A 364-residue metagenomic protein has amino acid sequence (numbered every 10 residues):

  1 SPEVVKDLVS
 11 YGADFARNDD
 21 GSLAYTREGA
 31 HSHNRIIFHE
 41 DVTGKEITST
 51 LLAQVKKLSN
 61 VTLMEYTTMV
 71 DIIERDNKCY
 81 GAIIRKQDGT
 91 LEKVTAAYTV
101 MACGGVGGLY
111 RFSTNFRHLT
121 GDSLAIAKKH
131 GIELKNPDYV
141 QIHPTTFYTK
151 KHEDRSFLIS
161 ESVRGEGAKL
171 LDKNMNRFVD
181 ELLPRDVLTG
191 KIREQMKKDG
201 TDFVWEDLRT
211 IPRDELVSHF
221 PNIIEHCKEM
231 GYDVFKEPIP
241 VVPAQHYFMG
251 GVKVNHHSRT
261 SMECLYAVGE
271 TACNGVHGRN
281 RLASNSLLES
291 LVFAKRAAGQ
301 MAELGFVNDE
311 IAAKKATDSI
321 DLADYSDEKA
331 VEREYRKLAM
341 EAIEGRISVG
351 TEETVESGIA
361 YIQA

Functional and structural regions predicted by a protein language model:
S1-F15, K129-V140: Conserved FAD-binding subdomain of flavin-dependent enzymes
D7, A16-R27, H31-N34, R164 (+4 more regions): Glycine- and aromatic-enriched mobile tails/lids
V9-T90, A102, T146-K150, L170: Conserved redox-cofactor binding core of oxidoreductases
F15-N18, L63-E65, M101-A102, L134-Y139 (+7 more regions): General beta-strand structural signal in soluble alpha/beta enzymes
M64-E65, V70-C79, I83-R85, H219-A272 (+1 more regions): A glycine-rich dinucleotide-binding beta-alpha-beta segment and adjacent secondary-structure elements that constitute
D88-Y98, T260-C264: Core beta-strand elements of the Rossmann-like FAD/NAD(P) dinucleotide-binding domain in flavoenzyme oxidoreductases
Y98-K151, F157, L287, L291: Glycine-rich loop(s) and the adjacent beta-strand/alpha-helix scaffold that form part
I126, I132-E237, Q300-F306: An anion/pyrophosphate-binding glycine-rich loop and adjacent beta-alpha core in soluble alpha-beta enzymes
